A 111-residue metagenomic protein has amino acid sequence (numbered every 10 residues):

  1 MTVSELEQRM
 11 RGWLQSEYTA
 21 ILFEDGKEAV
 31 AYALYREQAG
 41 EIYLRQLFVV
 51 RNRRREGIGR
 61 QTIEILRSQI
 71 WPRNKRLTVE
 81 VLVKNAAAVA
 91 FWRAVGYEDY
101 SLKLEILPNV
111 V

Functional and structural regions predicted by a protein language model:
M1-R45, V50, I63, Q69 (+1 more regions): Acetyl-CoA-dependent GNAT
S16-E17, R73, Y100: Structured helix-beta-strand junction loops
A39-E41, R76, S101: A generic structural signal for beta-strand entry/edge sites
V49, R55-Q69, A90, A94: Conserved acetyl-CoA-binding loop-helix of GNAT-fold acetyltransferases
R60, V83-S101, I106: Conserved active-site alpha-helix within GNAT-family acetyltransferase domains
I70-L82: Conserved GNAT acetyl-CoA-binding A-motif
L107-V111: Generic C-terminal helix-cap and adjacent flexible tail
